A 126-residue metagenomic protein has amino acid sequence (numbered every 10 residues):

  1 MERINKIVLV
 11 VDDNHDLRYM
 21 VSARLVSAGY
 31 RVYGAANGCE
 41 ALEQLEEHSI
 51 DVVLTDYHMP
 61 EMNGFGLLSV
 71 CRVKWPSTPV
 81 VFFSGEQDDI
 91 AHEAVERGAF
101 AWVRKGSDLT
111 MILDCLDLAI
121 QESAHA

Functional and structural regions predicted by a protein language model:
M1-I7, T110-A126: Non-catalytic signal-transmission and effector/linker regions of two-component phosphorelay proteins
N5-D16, V21-L25: Conserved acidic segment of CheY-like receiver
G29-A36, Q44: Short hydrophobic/Thr-rich beta-strand motif most characteristic of the beta2 strand and flanking loop of CheY-like
N37-E40, N63-G66: Acidic catalytic/metal-coordinating carboxylates
D56: Active-site residues of response regulator receiver
M59: Receiver (REC) domain active-site loop signature in two-component systems and cognate sites in sensor histidine kinases
G66, E86-D114: Alpha4 helix (beta4-alpha4-beta5 surface) of REC/receiver domains from two-component response regulators
